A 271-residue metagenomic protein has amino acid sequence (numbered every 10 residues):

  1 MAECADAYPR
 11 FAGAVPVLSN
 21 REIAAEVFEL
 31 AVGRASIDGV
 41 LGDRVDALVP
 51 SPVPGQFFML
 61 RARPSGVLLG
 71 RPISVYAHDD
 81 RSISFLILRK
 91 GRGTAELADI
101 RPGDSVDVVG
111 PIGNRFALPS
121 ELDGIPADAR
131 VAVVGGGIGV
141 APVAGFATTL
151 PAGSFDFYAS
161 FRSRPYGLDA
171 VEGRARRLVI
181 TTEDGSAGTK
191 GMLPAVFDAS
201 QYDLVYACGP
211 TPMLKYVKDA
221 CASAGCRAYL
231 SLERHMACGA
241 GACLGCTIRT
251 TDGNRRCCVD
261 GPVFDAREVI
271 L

Functional and structural regions predicted by a protein language model:
A2-D104: Ferredoxin-reductase
E3-A5, R255-D260, F264-L271: Short Fe-S-cluster ligation motifs
G66-I73, G113-G124, C258: Short, Lys/Arg- and Gly-enriched loop/turn segments at beta-strand edges
A95-H235: FNR/FR-type flavoprotein reductase catalytic core
P142, P212, E233-P262: Local cysteine-cluster metal-coordination motifs and their immediate loop/turn environment, predominantly Fe-S cluster
